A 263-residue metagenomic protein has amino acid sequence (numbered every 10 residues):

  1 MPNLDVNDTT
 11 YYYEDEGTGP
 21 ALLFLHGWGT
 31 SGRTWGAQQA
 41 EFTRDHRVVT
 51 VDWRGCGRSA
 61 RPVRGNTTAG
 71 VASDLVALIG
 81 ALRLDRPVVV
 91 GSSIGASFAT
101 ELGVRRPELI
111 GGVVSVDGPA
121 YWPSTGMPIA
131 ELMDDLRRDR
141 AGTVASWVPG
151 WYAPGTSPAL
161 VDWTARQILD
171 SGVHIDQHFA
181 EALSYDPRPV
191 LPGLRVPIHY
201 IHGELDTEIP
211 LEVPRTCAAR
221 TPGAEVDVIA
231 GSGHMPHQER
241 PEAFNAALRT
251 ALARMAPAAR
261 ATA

Functional and structural regions predicted by a protein language model:
N7-R64: Conserved HGGG/HGGXW glycine-rich cap/lid loop of the alpha/beta-hydrolase fold
G70-P87: Conserved acidic catalytic loop of the alpha/beta-hydrolase fold
S97-R105, L109-R140: Flexible "cap/lid" loop of the alpha/beta hydrolase fold
P123-M127, R137-G193: Conserved alpha/beta-hydrolase catalytic His-Asp/Glu region
L194, Y200-H202: Short beta-strand/loop motif that positions the catalytic acidic residue of the alpha/beta-hydrolase fold
V196, P210-A219: Short alpha-helix in the alpha/beta-hydrolase fold that links the catalytic acid
L205-I209: Acidic catalytic loop of the alpha/beta-hydrolase fold
A224-A263: Catalytic active-site module of serine/aspartate enzymes centered on a nucleophile-bearing elbow/loop
